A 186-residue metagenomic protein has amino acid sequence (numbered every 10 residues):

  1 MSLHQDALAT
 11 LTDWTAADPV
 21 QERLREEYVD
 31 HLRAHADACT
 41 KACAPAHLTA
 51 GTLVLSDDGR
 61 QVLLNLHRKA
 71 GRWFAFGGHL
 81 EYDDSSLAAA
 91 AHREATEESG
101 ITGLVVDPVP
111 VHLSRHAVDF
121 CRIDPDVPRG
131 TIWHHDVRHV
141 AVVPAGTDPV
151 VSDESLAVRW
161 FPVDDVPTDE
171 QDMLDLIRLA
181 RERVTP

Functional and structural regions predicted by a protein language model:
M1-A7, R181-P186: Actinobacteria-biased recognition of intrinsically disordered, low-complexity terminal regions
L3, L8-P19, A42-P45, E81 (+1 more regions): Membrane-topology and secretion signals of cell-surface/extracellular proteins
D13-G51: Acidic, metal-coordinating catalytic segment for phosphate/diphosphate chemistry, firing primarily on the Nudix
C39-A75: N-terminal strand-loop-strand
A50, R60, H135-V137, L156: Change "...and in nucleic-acid phosphodiester-cleaving endonucleases..." to "...and in nucleic-acid processing enzymes
R60-I101, D164: Conserved Nudix-box catalytic region and its N-terminal flanking loop in Nudix hydrolases and closely related
G100-T147: Active-site segment of metal-dependent pyrophosphate-handling enzymes, primarily the Nudix hydrolase catalytic core
R138-V142, P149-L179: NUDIX/MutT-family hydrolases
